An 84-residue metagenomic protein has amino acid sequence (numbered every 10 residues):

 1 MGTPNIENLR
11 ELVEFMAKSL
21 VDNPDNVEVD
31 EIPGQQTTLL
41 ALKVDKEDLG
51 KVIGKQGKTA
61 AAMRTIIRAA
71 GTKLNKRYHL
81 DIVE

Functional and structural regions predicted by a protein language model:
M1-K51, I66-E84: RNA-contacting regions in translation and RNA-metabolism proteins, encompassing KH/S1 modules where present
I53-G57: Glycine-centered tight-turn and secondary-structure capping sites
